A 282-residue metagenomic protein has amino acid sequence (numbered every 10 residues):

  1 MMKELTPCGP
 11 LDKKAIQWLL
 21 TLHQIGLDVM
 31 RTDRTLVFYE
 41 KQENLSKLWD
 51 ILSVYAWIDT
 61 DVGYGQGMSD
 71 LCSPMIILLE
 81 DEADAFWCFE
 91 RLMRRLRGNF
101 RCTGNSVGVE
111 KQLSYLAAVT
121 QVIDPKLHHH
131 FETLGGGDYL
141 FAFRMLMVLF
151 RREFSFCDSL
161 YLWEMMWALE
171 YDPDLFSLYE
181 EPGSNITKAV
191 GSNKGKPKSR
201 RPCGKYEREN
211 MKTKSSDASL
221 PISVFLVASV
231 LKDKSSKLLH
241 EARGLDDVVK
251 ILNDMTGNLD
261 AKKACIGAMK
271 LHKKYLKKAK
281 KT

Functional and structural regions predicted by a protein language model:
M1-T282: Eukaryotic endosomal/vacuolar membrane-trafficking regulators centered on PX-domain-mediated PI3P pathways
